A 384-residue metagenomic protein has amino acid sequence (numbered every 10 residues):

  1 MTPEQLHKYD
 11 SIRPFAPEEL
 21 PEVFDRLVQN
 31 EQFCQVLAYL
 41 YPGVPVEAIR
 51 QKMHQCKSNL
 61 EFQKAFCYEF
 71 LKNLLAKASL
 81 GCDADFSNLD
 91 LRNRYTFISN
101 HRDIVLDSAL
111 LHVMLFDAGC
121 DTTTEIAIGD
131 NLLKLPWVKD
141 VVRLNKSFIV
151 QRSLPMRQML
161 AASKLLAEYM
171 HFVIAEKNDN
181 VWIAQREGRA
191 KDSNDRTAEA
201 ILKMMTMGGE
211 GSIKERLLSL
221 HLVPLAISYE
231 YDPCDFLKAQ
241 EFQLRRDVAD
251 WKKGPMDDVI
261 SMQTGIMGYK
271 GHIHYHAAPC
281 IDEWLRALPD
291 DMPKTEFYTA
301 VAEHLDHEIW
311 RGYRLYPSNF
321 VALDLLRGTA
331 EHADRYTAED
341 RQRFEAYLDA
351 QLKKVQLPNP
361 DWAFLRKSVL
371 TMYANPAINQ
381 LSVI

Functional and structural regions predicted by a protein language model:
M1-Y95, H101-H112, F116, K139 (+2 more regions): Membrane-anchoring hydrophobic helices of lipid-metabolizing enzymes
Q55-E61, L135, L154-M156, D290-P293 (+1 more regions): Intrinsic-disorder/low-complexity, polar/charged segments
L60, E69-F70, L74-I281, D334 (+2 more regions): Soluble catalytic domains of membrane acyltransferases
P255, V259-V321, L325: C-terminal structural cap/anchor segments
F297, I309-I384: Long, low-complexity C-terminal extensions of enzymes
